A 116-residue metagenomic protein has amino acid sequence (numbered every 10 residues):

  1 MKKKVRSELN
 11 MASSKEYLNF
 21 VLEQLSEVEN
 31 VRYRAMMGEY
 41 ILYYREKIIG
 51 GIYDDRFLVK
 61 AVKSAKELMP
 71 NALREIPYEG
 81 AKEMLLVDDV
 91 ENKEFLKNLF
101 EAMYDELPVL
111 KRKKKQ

Functional and structural regions predicted by a protein language model:
M1-Q116: Charge-dense, helix-prone N-terminal extensions
